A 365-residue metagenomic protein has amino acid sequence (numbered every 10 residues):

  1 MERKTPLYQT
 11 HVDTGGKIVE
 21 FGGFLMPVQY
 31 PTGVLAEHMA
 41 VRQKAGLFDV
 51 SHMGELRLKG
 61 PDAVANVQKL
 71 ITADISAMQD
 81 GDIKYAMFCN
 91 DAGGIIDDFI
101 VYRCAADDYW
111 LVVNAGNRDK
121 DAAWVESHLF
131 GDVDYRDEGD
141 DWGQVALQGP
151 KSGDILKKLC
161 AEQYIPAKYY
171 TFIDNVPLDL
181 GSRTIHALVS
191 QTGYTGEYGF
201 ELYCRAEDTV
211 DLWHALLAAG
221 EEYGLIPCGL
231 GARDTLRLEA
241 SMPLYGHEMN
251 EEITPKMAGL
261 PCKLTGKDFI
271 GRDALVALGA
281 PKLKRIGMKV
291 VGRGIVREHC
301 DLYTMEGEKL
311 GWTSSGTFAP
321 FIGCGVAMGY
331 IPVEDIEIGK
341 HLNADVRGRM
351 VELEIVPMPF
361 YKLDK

Functional and structural regions predicted by a protein language model:
M1-A86, G94: Acidic, proline/glycine-enriched N-terminal capping motif
M1-G22, M26-Y30, C104-K365: Conserved, structured C-terminal
E37-V41, A92-I95, F99, R183-S190: Membrane-targeting and insertion segments and their boundary/processing signals
Q43-K44, I71, F88-C89, E334-D335 (+1 more regions): Short, intrinsically disordered/low-complexity patches at protein termini and at juxtamembrane boundaries
K44, A92-G93, G229, D234: A subset of signal/propeptide-processing and intrinsically disordered low-complexity segments in secreted/extracellular
D49, D98, E201: Acidic active-site catalytic centers that drive phospho-/nucleotidyl reactions and related ester hydrolyses
P61-I95, G153-I185: Internal amphipathic helical hairpin motif
D74-D107, V112-H128: Well-ordered mid-protein domain cores that form the structural environment of catalytic cofactors
